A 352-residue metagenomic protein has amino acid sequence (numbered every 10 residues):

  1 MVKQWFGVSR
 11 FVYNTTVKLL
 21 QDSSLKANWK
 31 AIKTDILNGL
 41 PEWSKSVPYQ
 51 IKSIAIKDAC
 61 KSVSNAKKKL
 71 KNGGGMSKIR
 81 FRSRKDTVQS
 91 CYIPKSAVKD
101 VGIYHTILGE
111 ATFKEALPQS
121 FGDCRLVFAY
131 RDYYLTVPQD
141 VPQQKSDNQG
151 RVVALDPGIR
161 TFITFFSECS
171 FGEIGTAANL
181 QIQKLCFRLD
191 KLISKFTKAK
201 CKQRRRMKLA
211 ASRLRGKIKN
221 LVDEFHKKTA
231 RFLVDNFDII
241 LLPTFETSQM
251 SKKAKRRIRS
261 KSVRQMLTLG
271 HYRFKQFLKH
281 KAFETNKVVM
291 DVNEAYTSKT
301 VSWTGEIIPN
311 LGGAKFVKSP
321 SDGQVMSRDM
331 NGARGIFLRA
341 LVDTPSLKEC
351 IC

Functional and structural regions predicted by a protein language model:
M1-P41: Detector for conserved single-position "signature" residues within domains
V8, V12-T15, L19, D58-K61 (+3 more regions): Residues on one face of amphipathic alpha-helical coiled coils
T16, I54-A66, M330-D343: Stable alpha-helical structural segments in soluble proteins, enriched in small hydrophobic residues
K18-D22, W29-A31, L70-R82, A199-L209 (+2 more regions): Short coil/turn segments at secondary-structure boundaries
Q21-L25, K68-N72, A282-V288: Surface-exposed helix-capping loop/turn segments at secondary-structure junctions
W29-A129, R264-T268: Acidic carboxylate diad motif detector
A129-C352: Positively charged, helix-rich recognition surfaces that bind polyanionic ligands
